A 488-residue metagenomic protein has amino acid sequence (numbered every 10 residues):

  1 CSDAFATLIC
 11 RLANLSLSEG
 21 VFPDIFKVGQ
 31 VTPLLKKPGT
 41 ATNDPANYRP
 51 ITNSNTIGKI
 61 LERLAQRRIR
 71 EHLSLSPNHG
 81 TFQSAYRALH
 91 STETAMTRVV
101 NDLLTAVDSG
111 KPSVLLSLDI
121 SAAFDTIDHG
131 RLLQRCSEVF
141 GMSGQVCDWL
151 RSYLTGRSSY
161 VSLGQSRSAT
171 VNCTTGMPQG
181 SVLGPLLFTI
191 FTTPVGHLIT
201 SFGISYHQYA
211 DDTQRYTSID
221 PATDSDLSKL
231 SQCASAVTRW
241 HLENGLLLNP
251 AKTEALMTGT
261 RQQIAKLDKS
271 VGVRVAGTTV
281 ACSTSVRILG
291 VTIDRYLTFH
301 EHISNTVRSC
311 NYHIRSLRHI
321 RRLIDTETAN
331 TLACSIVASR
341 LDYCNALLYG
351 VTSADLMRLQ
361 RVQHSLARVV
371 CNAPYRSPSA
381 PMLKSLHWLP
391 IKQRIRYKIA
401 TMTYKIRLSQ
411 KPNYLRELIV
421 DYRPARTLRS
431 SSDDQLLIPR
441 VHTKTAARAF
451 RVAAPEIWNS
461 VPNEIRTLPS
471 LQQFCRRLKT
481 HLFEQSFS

Functional and structural regions predicted by a protein language model:
C1-N47, T52, K59-I60, T292 (+6 more regions): Surface-exposed loop/turn segments and immediately adjacent short secondary-structure elements within folded domains
C1-P178, T217, T331, T403-K405: Conserved pre-catalytic core of RNA-dependent polymerases
V28-V31, R49, Q83-Y86, L115-F124 (+9 more regions): Catalytic palm active-site di-aspartate
A122-F140, Q214-R239, T260, G350-S353: Catalytic palm subdomain of template-directed nucleic-acid polymerases, centered on the conserved carboxylate motif
A222, L247-T284: Short, conserved micro-motifs composed of acidic
G277-L347: Basic, alpha-helical interaction scaffolds
M357-S488: Short linear motifs embedded in intrinsically disordered, charge-biased segments
